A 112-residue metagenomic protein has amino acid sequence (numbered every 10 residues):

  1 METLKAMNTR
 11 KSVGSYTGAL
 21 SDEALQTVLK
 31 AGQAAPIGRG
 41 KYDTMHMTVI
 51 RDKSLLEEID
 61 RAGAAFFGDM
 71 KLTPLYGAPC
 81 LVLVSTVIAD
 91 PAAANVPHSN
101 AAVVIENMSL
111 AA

Functional and structural regions predicted by a protein language model:
M1-C80: N-terminal amphipathic, basic helical "cap/leader" segment at the start of enzyme domains
M7-T17, T86-P97: A short, flexible low-complexity segment enriched in Lys/Arg and Gly/Pro that occurs in N-terminal basic tails
G32-Q33, V82, I88-A112: Small-aliphatic-rich amphipathic alpha-helix that forms the alpha element of a beta-alpha
D52-K53, S85-V87: Fold-independent oxyanion-binding glycine-rich loops and adjacent beta-strand/coil segments at enzyme active sites
